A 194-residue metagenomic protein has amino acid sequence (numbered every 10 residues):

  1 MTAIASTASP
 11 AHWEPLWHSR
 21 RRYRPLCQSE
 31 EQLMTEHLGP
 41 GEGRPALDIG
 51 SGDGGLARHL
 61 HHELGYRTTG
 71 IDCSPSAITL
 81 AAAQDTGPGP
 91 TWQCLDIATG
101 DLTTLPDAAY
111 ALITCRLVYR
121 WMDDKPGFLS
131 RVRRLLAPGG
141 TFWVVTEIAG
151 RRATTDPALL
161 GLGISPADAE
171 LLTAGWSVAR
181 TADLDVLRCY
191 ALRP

Functional and structural regions predicted by a protein language model:
M1-P40, G150, D156: Conserved class I S-adenosyl-L-methionine
L47, D53-G100: Class I SAM-dependent methyltransferase SAM/SAH-binding core
G100-D107: Short conserved loop adjoining the S-adenosyl-L-methionine
T114: A conserved beta-strand element that flanks and buttresses the S-adenosyl-L-methionine
L117-V118: Short catalytic micro-motifs in class I SAM-dependent methyltransferases
G127-P138: A short glycine-rich, Lys/Arg-flanked "PGG" loop and its adjoining helix->strand segment in the class I
W143-D168: Conserved class I S-adenosyl-L-methionine
S177, A182-P194: Core SAM-dependent methyltransferase catalytic element
